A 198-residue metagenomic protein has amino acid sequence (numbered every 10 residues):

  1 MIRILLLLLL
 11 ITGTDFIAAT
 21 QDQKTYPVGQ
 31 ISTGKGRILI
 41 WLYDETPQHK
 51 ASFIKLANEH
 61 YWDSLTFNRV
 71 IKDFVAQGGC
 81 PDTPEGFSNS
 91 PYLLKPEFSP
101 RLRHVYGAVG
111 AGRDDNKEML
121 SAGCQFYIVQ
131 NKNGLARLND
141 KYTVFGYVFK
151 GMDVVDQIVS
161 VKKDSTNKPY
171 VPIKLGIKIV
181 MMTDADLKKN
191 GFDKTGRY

Functional and structural regions predicted by a protein language model:
I4-T12: Sec-dependent N-terminal signal peptides
F16-Y198: Cyclophilin-like peptidyl-prolyl cis-trans isomerases
